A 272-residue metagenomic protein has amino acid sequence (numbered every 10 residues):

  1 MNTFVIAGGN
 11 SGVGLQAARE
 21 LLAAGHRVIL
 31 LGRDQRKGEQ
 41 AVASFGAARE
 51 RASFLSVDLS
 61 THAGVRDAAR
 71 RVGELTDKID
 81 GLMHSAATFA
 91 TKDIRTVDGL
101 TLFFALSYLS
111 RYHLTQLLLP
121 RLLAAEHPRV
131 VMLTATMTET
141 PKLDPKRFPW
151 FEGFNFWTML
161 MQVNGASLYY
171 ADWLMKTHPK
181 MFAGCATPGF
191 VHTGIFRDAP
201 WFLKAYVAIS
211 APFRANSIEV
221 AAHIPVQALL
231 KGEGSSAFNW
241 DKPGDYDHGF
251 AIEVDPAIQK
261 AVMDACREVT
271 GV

Functional and structural regions predicted by a protein language model:
N10-S11: Conserved glycine-rich cofactor-binding loop
A24-Q40: Conserved glycine-rich Rossmann-like NAD(P)H-binding loop of the short-chain dehydrogenase/reductase
G46-A63: Rossmann-fold cofactor-recognition segment
A47-R51, R71-H84, A90-R95: A glycine-rich helix->loop->beta "capping" turn within Rossmann-like NAD(P)(H)-dependent oxidoreductase domains
S60-T76: Conserved Rossmann-fold cofactor-binding substructure of NAD(P)-dependent oxidoreductases
A87-K92, L123-K180, T187-L203: Catalytic loop of short-chain dehydrogenase/reductase
K92-L106, E152: Short alpha-helical oligomerization interface
V207-D264, E268: C-terminal helical subdomain
